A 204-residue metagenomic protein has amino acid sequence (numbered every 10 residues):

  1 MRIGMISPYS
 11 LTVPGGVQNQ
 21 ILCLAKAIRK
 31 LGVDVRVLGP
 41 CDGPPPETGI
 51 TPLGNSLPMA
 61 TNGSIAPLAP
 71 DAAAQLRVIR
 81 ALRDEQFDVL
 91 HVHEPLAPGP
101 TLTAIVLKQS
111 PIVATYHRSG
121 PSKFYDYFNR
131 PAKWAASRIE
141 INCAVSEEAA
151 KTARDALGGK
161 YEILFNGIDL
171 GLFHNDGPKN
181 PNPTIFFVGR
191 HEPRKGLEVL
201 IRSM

Functional and structural regions predicted by a protein language model:
I3, V89-H91, L96, T101-S122 (+2 more regions): Active-site proximal beta-strand in glycosyltransferases
M5-P14, I21-A72, I79-A81: N-terminal strand-loop element at the rim of the active site of nucleotide-sugar-dependent glycosyltransferases
Y9-T12, L96, V188-E192: Short donor-sugar binding/catalytic loops of nucleotide-sugar-dependent glycosyltransferases, especially enzymes
C41, E148, G167: Carbohydrate-associated surface elements
A60-V89, G99, Y127-W134: An amphipathic, basic-hydrophobic alpha-helix
S119-N142, A149, D155-A156: Membrane-proximal helix-turn-helix segments that form the acceptor-binding/catalytic region of lipid-linked
C143, G177-M204: Conserved donor-binding/catalytic core segment of Leloir-type glycosyltransferases
K151, F165-N182: Acidic anion/phosphate-binding donor-loop and adjacent secondary structure in glycosyltransferase catalytic cores
